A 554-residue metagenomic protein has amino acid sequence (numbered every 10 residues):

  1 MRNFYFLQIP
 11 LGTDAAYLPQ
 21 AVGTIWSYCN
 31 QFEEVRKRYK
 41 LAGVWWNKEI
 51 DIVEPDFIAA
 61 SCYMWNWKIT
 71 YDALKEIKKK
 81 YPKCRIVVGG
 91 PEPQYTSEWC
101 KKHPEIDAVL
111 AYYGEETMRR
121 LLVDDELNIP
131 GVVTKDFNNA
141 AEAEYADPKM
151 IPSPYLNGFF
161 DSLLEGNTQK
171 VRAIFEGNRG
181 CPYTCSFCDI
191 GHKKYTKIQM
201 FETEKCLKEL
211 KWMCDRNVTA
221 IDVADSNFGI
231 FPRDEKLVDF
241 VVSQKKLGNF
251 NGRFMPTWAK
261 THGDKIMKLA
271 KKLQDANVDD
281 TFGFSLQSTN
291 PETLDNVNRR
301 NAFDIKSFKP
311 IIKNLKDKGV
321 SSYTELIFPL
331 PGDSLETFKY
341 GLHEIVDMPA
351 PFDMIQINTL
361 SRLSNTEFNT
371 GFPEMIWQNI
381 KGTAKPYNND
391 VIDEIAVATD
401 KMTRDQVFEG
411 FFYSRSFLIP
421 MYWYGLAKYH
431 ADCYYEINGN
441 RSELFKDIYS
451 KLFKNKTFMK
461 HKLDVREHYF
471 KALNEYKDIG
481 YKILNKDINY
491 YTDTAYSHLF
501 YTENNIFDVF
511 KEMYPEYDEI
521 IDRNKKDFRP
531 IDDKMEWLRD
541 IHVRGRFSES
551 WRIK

Functional and structural regions predicted by a protein language model:
M1-F4, E126-I129, V133-I174: N-terminal [4Fe-4S]-dependent radical SAM core
M1-I9, E34-G43, I50-D56, K83 (+2 more regions): Radical SAM enzyme core and accessory elements
R2, R36-E144: Glycine-rich beta-alpha loop elements in corrinoid/cobalamin-binding modules across cobalamin-dependent enzymes
F4, F57, R85-V87, L207 (+5 more regions): Conserved C-terminal portion of the radical SAM core fold that forms the substrate/S-adenosylmethionine-binding
P10-Q20, C62-W67: A short, glycine/small-residue-rich beta-strand->loop->alpha-helix junction that serves as a flexible
T24-K37: Short helix-loop-beta junction
C29, E76-I77, Y81, V241-Q244 (+3 more regions): Hydrophobic positions in alpha-helices of CheY-like receiver
K149, S153-D317, F328: Radical SAM [4Fe-4S] cluster-binding motif and immediate context
